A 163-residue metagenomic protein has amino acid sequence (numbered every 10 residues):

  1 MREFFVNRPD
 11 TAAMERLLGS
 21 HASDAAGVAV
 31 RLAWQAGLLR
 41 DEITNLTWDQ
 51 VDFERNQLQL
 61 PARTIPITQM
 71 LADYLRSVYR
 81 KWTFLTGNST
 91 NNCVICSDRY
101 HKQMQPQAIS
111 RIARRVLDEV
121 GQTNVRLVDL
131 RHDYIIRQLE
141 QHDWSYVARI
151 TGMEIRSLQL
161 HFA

Functional and structural regions predicted by a protein language model:
M1-E15, P61-D73, G87-T90: DNA breakage-rejoining catalytic core of tyrosine-based enzymes
R2, V6-R40, R131: Basic, Lys/Arg- and aromatic-enriched nucleic-acid-binding interface segment
A29-V30, D41-L46, V147: Alpha-helix N-cap/helix-start motif at helix boundaries, enriched for small hydrophobics
A36-D41, N45-L75: Conserved tyrosine-mediated DNA breakage-rejoining catalytic core shared by Y-recombinases
L46, V78, I112, V116 (+2 more regions): Residues in the recognition helix of alpha-helical DNA-binding motifs
R55-L60, R126, R137, S145-A163: Short functional hotspots where side chains directly engage DNA or cofactors
Q69-Q122: Active-site/catalytic core of tyrosine-dependent DNA strand-transfer enzymes
S110-T151: Short, basic (Lys/Arg/His-rich) helix/loop patches that form interaction surfaces in the mid-to-C-terminal regions
